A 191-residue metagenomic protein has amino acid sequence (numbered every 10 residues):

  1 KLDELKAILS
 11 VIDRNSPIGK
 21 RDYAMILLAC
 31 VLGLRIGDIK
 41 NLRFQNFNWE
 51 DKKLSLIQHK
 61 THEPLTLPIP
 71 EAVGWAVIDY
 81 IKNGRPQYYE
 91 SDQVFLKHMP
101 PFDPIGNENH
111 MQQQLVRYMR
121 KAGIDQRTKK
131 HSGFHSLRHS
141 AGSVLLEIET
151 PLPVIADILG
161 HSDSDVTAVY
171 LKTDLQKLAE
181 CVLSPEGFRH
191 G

Functional and structural regions predicted by a protein language model:
K1-G191: Conserved catalytic core of the tyrosine transesterase superfamily
